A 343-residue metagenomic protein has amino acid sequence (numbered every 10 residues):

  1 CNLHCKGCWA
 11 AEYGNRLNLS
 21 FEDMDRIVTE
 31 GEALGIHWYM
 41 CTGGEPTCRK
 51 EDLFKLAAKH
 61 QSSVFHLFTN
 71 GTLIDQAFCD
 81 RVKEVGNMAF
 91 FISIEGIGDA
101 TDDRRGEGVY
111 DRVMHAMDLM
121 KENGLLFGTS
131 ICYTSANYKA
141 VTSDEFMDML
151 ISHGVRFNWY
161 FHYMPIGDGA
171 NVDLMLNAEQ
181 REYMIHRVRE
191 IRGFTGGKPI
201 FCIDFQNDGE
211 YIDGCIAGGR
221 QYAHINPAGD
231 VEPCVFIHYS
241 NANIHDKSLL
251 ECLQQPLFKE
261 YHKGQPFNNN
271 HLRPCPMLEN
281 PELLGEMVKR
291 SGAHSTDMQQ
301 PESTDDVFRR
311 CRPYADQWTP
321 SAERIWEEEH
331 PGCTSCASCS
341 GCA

Functional and structural regions predicted by a protein language model:
C1-F21: Canonical Radical SAM [4Fe-4S] cluster-binding loop centered on the CxxxCxxC motif and its immediate flanking residues
C1-H4, E45, R220, T334-S340: Cysteine-centered iron-sulfur cluster-binding motifs in ferredoxin-type domains/subunits of redox enzymes
C1-K6, H37-C41, G229: N-terminal pre-triad scaffold of radical SAM enzymes
H4, C8-A11, G218, I237 (+1 more regions): Cys/His-rich metal-chelating microdomains
M24-C41, R49-H162: Radical SAM/AdoMet-radical enzyme domain recognition
D102-G214, G218, P227-A228, E232 (+1 more regions): Radical SAM enzyme [4Fe-4S]-AdoMet core and its adjacent flexible, acidic and glycine-rich loops/tails across
F236-A343: Flexible mid-to-C-terminal extensions adjoining Fe-S/redox cofactors in radical SAM and related proteins
